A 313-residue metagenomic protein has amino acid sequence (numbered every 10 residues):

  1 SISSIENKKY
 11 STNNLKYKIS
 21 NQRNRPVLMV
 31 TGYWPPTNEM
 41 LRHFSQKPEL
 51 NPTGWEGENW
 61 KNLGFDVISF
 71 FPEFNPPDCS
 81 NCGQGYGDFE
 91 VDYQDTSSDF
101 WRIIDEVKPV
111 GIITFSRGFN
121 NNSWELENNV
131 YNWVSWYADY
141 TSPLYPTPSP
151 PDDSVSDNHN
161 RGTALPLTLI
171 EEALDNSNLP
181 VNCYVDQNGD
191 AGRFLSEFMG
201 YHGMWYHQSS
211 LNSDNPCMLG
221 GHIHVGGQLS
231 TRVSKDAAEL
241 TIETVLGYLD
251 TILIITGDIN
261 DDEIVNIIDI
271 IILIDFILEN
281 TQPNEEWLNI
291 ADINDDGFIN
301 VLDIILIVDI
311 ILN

Functional and structural regions predicted by a protein language model:
S1-D186, D190, Q208-N215, D236-A237 (+1 more regions): N-terminal catalytic or cofactor-binding beta/alpha core of small enzyme domains
W34-T37, F119, G227, L278 (+1 more regions): Short, glycine/serine-rich, charged loops/turns that create anion-binding and catalytic segments at active sites
K47-N51, Q94, D190-R193, R232 (+3 more regions): Soluble non-cytosolic domains of exported or imported proteins
Q94-W101, S123, S196, I270-I274 (+2 more regions): Extracytoplasmic/secreted envelope proteins and their assembly/folding machinery, especially bacterial periplasmic
I104-K108, L174, N178, G203 (+4 more regions): Sec/Tat-exported extracytoplasmic proteins
A164-P166, S230, N284: Generic structural signal for alpha-helix starts
N188-T251: Active-site-adjacent mobile loop/cap segments within catalytic or ligand-binding domains
L253-N313: Cellulosome-associated attachment modules in secreted, modular CAZymes
